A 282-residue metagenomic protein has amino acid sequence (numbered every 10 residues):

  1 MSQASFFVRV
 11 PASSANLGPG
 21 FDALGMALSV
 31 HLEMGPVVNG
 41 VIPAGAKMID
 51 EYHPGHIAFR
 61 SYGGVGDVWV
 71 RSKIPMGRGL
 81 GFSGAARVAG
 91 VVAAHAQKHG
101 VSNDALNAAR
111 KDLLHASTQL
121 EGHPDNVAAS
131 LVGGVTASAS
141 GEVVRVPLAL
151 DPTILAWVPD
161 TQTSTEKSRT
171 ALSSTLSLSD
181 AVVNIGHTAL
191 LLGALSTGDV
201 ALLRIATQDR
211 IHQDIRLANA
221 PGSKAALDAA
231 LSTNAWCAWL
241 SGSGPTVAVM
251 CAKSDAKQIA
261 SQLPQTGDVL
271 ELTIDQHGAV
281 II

Functional and structural regions predicted by a protein language model:
M1-R78, H95-A109, L272-H277, I281-I282: ATP-binding N-lobe of GHMP and related small-molecule kinases
S2, S14-N16, G25-L28, G79 (+6 more regions): Solvent-exposed alpha-helices and their adjacent loops that cap or buttress functional pockets in soluble metabolic
R9-P11, A27, S130-G133, A139 (+2 more regions): Short beta-strand segments
A12, V30, G134, V158-T163 (+3 more regions): Glycine-rich beta-alpha junction loops
P36-V37, S130-S140, A248-A252, I282: Short beta-strand-to-turn element immediately C-terminal to the catalytic PLP-Schiff-base lysine in fold type I
G64-R145: Gly/Ser-rich oxyanion-binding loop with an adjacent helix/lid that shapes the negatively charged ligand pocket
A156-A218: Active-site rim beta-loop-alpha module in soluble metabolic enzymes
L195-I282: Glycine-rich, charge-dense phosphate/pyrophosphate-binding loop(s) and the adjacent flexible "lid"/catalytic subdomain
